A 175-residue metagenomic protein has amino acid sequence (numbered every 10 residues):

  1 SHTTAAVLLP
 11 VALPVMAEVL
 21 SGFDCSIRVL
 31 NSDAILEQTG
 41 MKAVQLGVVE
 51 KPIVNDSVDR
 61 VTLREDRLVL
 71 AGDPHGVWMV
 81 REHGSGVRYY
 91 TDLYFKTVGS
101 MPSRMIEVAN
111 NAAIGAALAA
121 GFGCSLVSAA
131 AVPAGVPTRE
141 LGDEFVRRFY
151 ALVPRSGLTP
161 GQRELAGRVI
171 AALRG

Functional and structural regions predicted by a protein language model:
S1-V54, V108: Central regulatory/effector-binding core of bacterial HTH transcription factors
L8-V11, D73-H75, E140-G175: A late-sequence structural motif
A17, D59-T62, A71, Y94-T97 (+1 more regions): Short secondary-structure boundary/capping segments
D24, K42-A43, T62, G121-F122 (+1 more regions): Conserved functional loop/turn residues at catalytic and ligand-binding sites
C25-I27, P102-M105, T138: Generic structural signal for residues in well-ordered beta-strands
D33, K51-V58, N111-R139: A ligand-binding cleft/hinge motif common to bilobed small-molecule-binding domains
V48-G86, V146-G157: Hydrophobic/proline-rich hinge and linker segments of small-molecule sensing/allosteric domains, predominantly
E50, W78-G99, N111-G115, A120 (+1 more regions): Secondary-structure junction motif
